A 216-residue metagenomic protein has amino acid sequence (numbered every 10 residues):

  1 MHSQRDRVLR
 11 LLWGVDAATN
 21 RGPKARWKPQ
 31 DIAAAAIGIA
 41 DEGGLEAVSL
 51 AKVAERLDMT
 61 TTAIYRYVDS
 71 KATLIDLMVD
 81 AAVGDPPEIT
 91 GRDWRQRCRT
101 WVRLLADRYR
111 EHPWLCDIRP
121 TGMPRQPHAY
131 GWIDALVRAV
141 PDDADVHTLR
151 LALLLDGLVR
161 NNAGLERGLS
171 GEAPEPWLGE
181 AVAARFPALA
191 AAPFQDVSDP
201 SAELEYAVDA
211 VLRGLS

Functional and structural regions predicted by a protein language model:
M1-R26, A188-F194: N-terminal intrinsically disordered/low-complexity leader segments
Q30-G38, E42, T73-I89, T100-L104 (+1 more regions): Alpha-helical structural segments
D31, A35, I39-A72: Helix-turn-helix
L77, A81, L104, L153-G157 (+2 more regions): Short, residue-level hotspots on alpha-helical faces of the histone-fold and other alpha-helical interaction modules
D85, L158-L165, L169: Phosphate/oxyanion-binding loops and surfaces in catalytic or ligand/nucleic-acid-binding neighborhoods
P87-A129, L155: Hydrophobic alpha-helical connector segments
T100, P120-L154, R160-G164, P174-A188: Amphipathic alpha-helical packing segments from all-alpha helical-bundle domains
G164, G171-S216: A structured, mid-to-C-terminal "fold-capping" secondary-structure block
